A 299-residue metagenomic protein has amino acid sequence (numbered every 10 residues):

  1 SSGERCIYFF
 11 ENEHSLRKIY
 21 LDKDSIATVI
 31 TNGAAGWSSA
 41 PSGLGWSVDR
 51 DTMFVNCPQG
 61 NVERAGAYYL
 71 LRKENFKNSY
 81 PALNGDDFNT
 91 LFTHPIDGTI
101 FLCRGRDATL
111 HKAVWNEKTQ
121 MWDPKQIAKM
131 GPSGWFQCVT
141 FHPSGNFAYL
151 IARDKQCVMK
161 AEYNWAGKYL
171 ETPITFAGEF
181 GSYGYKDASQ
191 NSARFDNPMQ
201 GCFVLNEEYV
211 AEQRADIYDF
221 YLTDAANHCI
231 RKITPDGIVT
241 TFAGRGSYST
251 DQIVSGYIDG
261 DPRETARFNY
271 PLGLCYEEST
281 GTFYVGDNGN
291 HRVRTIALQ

Functional and structural regions predicted by a protein language model:
S1, I7-E13, W46-S47, M53-V62 (+5 more regions): Conserved beta-strand positions in repeat-built beta-propeller and related beta-rich domains
S1, K23-W46, F54, G60 (+4 more regions): Gly/Pro-rich loop segments of beta-rich domains
S1-E4, W46-R50, T93-D97, F141-G145 (+2 more regions): Residue-level detector of Asp-centered blade-edge/turn motifs that repeat once per structural unit in beta-propeller
E13, R64-A65, D107, K155 (+5 more regions): A detector of repeated loop/turn-to-beta-strand junctions in beta-rich toroidal repeat architectures
S15-R17, N61-Y69, D107-A113, Q156-A161 (+1 more regions): Structural motif
I19-D22, L71-K73, A113-Q120, K160-Y169 (+1 more regions): Short loop/turn segments immediately following beta-strands, especially the blade-tip and inter-blade linker loops
Y270-Q299: Blade-level signature of beta-propeller repeat domains, shared across WD40, Kelch, NHL, RCC1 and BNR/Asp-box propellers
